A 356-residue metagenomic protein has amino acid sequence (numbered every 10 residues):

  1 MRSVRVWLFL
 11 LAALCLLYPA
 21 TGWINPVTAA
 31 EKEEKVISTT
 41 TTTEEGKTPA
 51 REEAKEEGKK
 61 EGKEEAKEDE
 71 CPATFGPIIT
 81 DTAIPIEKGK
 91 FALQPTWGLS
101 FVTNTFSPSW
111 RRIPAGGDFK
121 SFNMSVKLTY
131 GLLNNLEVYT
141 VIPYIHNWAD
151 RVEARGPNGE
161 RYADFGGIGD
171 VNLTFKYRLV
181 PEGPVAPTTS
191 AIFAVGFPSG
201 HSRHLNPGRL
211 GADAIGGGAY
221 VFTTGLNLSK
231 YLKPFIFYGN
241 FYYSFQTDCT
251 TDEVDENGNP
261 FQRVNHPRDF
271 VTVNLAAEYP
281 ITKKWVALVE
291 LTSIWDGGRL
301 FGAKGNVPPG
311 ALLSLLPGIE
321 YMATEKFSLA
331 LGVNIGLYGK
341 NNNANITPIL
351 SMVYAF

Functional and structural regions predicted by a protein language model:
T28-T105, P184, S190: Outer-membrane beta-barrel biogenesis signature
A66-E68, K88, G98-S125, E153 (+1 more regions): Surface-exposed strand-loop-strand hairpins of Gram-negative outer-membrane beta-barrel proteins
D81-K90, N135, P181-T189, P234 (+2 more regions): Short loop/turn motifs that connect adjacent beta-strands in outer-membrane beta-barrel proteins
T82, L93-W97, V126-Y130, T140 (+9 more regions): Residues on the lipid-exposed face of transmembrane beta-strands in outer-membrane beta-barrel proteins
K88-W97, G211-F301: Detector for outer-membrane/organellar transmembrane beta-barrel domains, recognizing the amphipathic beta-strand
W97-T103, I142-W148, L179, V195-H201 (+5 more regions): Transmembrane beta-strands of outer-membrane beta-barrel pores
N104-P108, P260-F356: Outer membrane beta-barrel transmembrane domains
D118-M124, D164-L173, P187, G216-F222 (+3 more regions): Residues that define the transmembrane beta-barrel architecture of outer-membrane proteins
